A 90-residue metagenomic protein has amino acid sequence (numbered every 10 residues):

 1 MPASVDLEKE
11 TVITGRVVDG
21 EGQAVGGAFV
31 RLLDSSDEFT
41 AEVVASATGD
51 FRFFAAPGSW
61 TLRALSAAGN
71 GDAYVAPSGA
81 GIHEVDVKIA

Functional and structural regions predicted by a protein language model:
M1, A67-A90: Structured interaction patches on ligand/partner-binding surfaces of diverse proteins
M1-V12, E21: Beta-strand-rich domain onsets/edges
T14-G26: Structural motif
A28-L32, L62: Hydrophobic beta-strand segments
S36-D50: Short, acidic Ser/Thr/Gly-rich low-complexity loop/linker segments typical of extracellular and cell-surface proteins
G49-F53, H83-V85: Short strand-edge motifs at loop-to-beta-strand transitions and within beta-strands of extracellular beta-rich domains
A56-S59, G81: A glycine-anchored, Pro-Gly-centered beta-turn/N-cap motif
G58-A68: A short, solvent-exposed beta-strand micro-motif common in secreted/extracellular proteins
